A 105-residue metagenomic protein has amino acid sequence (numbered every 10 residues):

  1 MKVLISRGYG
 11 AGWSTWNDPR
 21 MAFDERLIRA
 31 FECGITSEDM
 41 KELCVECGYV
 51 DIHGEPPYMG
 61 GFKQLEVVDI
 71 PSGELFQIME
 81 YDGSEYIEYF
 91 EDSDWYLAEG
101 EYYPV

Functional and structural regions predicted by a protein language model:
M1-V105: Catalytic phosphate/metal-binding cores of nucleic-acid and nucleotide-processing enzymes, i.e., regions that mediate
